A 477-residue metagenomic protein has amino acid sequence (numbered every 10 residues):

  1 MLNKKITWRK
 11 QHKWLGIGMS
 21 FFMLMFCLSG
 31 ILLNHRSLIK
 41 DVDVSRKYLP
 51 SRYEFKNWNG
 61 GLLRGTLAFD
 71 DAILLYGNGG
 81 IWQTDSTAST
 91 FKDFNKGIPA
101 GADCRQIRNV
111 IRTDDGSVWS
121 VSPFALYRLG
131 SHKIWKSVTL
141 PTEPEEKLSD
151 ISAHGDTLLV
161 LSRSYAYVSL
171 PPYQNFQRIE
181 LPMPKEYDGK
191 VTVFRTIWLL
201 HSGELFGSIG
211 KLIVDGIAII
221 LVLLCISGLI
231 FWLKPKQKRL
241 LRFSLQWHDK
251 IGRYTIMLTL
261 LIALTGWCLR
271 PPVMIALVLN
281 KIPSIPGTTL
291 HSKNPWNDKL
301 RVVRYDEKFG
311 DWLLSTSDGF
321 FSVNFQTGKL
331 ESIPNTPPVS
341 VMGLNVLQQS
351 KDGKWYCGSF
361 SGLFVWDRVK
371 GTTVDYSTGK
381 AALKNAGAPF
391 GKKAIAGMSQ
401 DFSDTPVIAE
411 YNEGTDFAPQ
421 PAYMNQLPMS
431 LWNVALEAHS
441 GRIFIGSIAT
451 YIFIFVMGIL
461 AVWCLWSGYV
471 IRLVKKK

Functional and structural regions predicted by a protein language model:
L2-M19, S208-L264, L269-P271, I448-K477: Juxtamembrane interface at the cytosolic side of transmembrane helices
L33-W58, R270-W296: Alpha-helical transmembrane signal-anchor/signal-peptide segments
E54-L67, G101-T113, P144-D156, K293-Y305 (+2 more regions): Repeated scaffold domains used in trafficking and secretory/extracellular systems, primarily beta-propellers
A72-L75, S117-W119, T157-L159, D311-L314 (+2 more regions): Conserved beta-propeller blade signature
N78-W82, A88, P123-Y127, K133 (+4 more regions): Loop/turn residues immediately N-terminal
D85-S89, G130-I134, L170-Q174, N324-G328 (+1 more regions): Short loop/turn segments that connect beta-strands within beta-propeller blades
F91-I98, K136-T142, N175-K190, E331-P337 (+2 more regions): Beta-propeller fold detector
L158-T196, Y356, F402-V434: Extended, hydrophilic extramembrane loops/domains of integral membrane proteins
